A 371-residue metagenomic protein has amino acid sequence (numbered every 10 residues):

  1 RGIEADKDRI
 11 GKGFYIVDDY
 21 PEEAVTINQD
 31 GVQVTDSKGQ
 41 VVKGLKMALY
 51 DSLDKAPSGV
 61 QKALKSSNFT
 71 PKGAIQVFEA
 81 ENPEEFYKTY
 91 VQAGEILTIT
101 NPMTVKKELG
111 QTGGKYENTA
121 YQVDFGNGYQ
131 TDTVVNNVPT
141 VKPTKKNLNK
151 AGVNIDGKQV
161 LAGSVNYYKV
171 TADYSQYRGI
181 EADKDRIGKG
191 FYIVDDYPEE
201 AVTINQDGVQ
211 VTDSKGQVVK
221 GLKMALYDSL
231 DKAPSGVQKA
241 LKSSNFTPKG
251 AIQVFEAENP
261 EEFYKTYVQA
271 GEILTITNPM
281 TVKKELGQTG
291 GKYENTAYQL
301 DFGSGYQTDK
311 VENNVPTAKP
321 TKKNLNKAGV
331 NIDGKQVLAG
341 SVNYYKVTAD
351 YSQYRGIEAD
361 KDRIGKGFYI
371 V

Functional and structural regions predicted by a protein language model:
R1, T100-M103, N118-Y121, K169-V170 (+3 more regions): OB-fold and OB-like beta-barrel modules that bind single-stranded nucleic acids
R1-D19, V160-Y197, V337-V371: Short beta-strand elements of extracellular/lumenal beta-sandwich folds
I3-K7, L64-T70, Y87-Q92, D156-L161 (+4 more regions): Tandem-repeat/low-complexity and Cys-motif detector
R9-A80, R186-A257, R363-V371: A surface/secretory-pathway sequence property marking extracellular, secreted, or lumenal proteins enriched
G13-Y15, I96-T100, K115, T131-T133 (+7 more regions): Intrinsic-disorder/low-complexity, polar/charged segments enriched in Ser/Thr/Lys/Arg/Asp/Glu/Gln
S37, S52, S58, S66-S67 (+15 more regions): Ser/Thr/Pro-rich low-complexity tandem-repeat tracts
F69-E117, F246-G291: Low-complexity, intrinsically disordered segments enriched in Ser/Thr together with acidic residues
G110-G152, G287-G329, V337-A339: Extracellular/luminal low-complexity Ser/Thr/Pro-rich, glycosylation-prone repeat/linker regions
